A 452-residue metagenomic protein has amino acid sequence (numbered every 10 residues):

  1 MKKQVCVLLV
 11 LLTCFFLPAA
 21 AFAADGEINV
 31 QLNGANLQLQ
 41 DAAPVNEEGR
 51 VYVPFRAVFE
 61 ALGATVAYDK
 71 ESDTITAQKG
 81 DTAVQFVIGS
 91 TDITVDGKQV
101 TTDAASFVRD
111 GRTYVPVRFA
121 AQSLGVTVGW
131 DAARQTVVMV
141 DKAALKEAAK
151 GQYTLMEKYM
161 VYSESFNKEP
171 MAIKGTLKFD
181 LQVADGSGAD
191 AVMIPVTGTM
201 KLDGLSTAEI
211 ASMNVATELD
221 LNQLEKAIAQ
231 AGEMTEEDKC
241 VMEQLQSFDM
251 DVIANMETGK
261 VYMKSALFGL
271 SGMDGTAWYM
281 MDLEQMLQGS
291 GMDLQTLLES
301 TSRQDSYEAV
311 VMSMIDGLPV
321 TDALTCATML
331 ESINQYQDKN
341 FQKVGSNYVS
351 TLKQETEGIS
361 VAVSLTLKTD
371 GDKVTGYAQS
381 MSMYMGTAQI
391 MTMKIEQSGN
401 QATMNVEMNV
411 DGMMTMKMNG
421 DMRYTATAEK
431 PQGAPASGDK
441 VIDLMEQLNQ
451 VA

Functional and structural regions predicted by a protein language model:
Q4-V7, A19-V183, D190-E355, S360-G371 (+1 more regions): Primary recognition of N-terminal secretory signal peptides and signal-anchoring hydrophobic helices
L9-L17: Hydrophobic core
